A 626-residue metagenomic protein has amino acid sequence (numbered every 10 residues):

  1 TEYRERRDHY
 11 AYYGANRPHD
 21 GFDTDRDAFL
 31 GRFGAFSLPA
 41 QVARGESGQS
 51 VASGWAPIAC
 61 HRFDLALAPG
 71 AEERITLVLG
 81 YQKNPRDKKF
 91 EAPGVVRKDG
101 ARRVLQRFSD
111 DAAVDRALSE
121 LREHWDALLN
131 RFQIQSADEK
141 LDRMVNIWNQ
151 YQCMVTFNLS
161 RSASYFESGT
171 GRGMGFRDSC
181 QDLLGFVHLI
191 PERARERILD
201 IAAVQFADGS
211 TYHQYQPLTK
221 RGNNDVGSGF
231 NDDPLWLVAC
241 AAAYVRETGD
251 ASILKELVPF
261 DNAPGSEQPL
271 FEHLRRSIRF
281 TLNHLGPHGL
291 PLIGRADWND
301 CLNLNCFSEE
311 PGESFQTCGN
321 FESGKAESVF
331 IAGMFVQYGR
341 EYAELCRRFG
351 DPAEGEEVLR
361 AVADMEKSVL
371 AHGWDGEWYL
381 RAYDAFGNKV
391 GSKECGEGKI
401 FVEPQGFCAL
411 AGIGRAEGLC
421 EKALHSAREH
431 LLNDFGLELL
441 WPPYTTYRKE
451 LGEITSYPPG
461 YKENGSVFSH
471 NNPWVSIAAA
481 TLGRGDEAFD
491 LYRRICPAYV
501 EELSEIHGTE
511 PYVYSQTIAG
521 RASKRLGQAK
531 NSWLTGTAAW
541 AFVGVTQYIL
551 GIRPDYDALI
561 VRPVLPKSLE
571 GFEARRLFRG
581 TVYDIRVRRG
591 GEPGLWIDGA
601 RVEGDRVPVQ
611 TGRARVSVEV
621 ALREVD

Functional and structural regions predicted by a protein language model:
T1-D27, D126-D138, S179-A202, L274-L282 (+1 more regions): Carboxylate/His-rich catalytic cores and anion/metal-binding grooves
E5, H9-Y12, P18-Q49, W55 (+6 more regions): Acidic/polar, glycine-enriched structural segments that form the non-catalytic walls/loops of the carbohydrate-binding
L30-W55, Y556, V561, L565-P566 (+2 more regions): Edge strands and adjacent loops of beta-rich recognition modules
G70, M174-S179, L183-A194, I198-G294 (+7 more regions): Aromatic-rich carbohydrate-recognition surfaces in CAZymes
E91-S109, M144, I190-A203, S252-L282 (+3 more regions): Extended, well-ordered alpha-helical scaffold segments
S164-R172, Y212-D232, D261-P264, Q268 (+4 more regions): Carbohydrate-binding/catalytic loop surfaces
Y212-H213, M334-G452, R493, P497-L526 (+1 more regions): Catalytic cores of carbohydrate-active enzymes
H430-L432, T445, P458-N464, W474-D626: Non-catalytic C-terminal accessory modules of carbohydrate-active enzymes
